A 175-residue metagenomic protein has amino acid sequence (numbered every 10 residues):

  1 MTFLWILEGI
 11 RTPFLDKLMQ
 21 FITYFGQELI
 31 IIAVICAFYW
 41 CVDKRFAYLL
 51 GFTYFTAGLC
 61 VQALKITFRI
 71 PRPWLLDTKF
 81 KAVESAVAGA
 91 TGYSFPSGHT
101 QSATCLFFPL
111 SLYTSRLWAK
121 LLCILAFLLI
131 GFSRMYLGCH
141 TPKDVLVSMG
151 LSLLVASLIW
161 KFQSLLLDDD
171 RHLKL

Functional and structural regions predicted by a protein language model:
M1-I30, V61-G92: N-terminal transmembrane-helix/juxtamembrane module of multi-pass inner/ER membrane proteins
M19, V34-I35, W40, Y48 (+1 more regions): Membrane-embedded catalytic cores of phosphoryl/pyrophosphoryl-handling enzymes
E28, G58-Q62, I66, M149-K161: Transmembrane alpha-helical segments of multi-pass membrane transport proteins and ion-pumping complexes
F38-L59: Interfacial segments of alpha-helical transmembrane regions
